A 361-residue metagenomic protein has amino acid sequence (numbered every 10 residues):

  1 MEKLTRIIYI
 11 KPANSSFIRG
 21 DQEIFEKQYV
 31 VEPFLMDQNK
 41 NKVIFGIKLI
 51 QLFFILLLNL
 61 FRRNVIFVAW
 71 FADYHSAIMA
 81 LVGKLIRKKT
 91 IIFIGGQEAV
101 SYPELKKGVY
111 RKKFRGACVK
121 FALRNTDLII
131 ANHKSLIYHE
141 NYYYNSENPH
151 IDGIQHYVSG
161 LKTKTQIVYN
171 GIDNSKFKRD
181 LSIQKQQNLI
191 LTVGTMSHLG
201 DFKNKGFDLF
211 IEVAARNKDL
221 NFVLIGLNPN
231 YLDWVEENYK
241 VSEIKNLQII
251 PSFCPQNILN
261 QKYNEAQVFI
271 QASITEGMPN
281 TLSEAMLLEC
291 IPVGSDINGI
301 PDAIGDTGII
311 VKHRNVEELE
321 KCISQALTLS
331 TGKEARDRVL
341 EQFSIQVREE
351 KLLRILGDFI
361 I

Functional and structural regions predicted by a protein language model:
G116, K120-T165, Y169-K176: A short, active-site helix/loop in glycosyltransferases that binds the activated sugar's phosphate group
L123, Q261-A266: Short alpha-helical donor nucleotide-sugar binding micro-motif in glycosyltransferases
D173, I183-N217, V223: Conserved donor-binding/catalytic core segment of Leloir-type glycosyltransferases
G226, V235-F253: Nucleotide-activated donor-binding/catalytic signature segment of Leloir-type glycosyltransferases, i.e., the conserved
I274: Aromatic "clamp/platform" in nucleotide-sugar-dependent glycosyltransferases that forms part of the donor/acceptor
C290-G294: Short hydrophobic beta-strand element within catalytic cores of glycosyltransferases and related nucleotide-activated
I309-V316, S324-S330: Conserved acidic donor-binding segment of nucleotide-sugar-dependent glycosyltransferases
S330-I345, K351-R354: A short, well-ordered alpha-helix in the C-terminal region of glycosyltransferases
